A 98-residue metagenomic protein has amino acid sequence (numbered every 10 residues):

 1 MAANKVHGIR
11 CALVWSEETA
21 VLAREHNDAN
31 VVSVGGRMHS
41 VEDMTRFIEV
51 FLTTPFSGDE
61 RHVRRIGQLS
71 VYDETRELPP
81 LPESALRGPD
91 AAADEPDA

Functional and structural regions predicted by a protein language model:
M1-V14: Helix-adjacent hinge/juxtasegments
E17-A98: C-terminal binding/interaction regions
